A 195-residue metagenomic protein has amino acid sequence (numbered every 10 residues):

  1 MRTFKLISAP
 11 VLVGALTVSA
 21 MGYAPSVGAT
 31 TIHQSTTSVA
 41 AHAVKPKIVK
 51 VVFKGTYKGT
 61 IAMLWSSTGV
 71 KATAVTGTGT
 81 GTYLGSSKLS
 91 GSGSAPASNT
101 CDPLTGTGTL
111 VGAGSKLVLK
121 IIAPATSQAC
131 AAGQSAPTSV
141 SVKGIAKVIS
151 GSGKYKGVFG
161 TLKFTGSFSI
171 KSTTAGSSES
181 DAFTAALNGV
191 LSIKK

Functional and structural regions predicted by a protein language model:
M1-V11: Bacterial N-terminal signal peptides that target proteins for export
T17-S26: C-terminal segment of classical bacterial N-terminal signal peptides
A29: Glycine-rich phosphate/diphosphate-binding loops that line cofactor/substrate pockets in enzymes
I32-K195: Beta-strand-enriched cores of mature, soluble protein domains
